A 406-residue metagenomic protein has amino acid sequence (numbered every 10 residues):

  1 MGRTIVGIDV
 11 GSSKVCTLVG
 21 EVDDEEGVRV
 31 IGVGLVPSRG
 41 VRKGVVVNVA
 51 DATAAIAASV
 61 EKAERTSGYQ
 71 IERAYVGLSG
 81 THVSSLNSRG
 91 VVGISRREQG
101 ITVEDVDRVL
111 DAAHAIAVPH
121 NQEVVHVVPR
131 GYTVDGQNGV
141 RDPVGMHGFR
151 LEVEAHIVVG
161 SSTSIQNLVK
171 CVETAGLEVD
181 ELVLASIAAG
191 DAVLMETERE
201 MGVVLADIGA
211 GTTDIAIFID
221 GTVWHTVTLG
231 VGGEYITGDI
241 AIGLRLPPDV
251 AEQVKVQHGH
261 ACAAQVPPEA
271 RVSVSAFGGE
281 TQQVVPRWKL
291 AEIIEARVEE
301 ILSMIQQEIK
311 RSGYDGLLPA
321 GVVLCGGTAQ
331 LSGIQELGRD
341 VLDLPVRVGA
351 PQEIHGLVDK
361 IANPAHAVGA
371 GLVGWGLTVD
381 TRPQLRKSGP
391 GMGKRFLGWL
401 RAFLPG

Functional and structural regions predicted by a protein language model:
M1-S12, L18-L205, T222-V223, G233 (+7 more regions): Nucleotide/phosphate-binding catalytic cleft detector across ATP-hydrolyzing and phosphate-transferring enzymes
V15-G20, T213-I217: Short beta-strand scaffold segments in enzyme catalytic cores
L78-V83, A210, G326-G327: Core structural elements
M201-G202, I208-I215, I236: Extended, hydrophobic alpha-helical segments in both membrane/secreted and soluble proteins
I305, L324, L372: Hydrophobic, well-ordered secondary-structure elements that form the walls of internal hydrophobic environments
A320, L324-G326, I334: Helical hairpin unit composed of two closely spaced alpha helices linked by a short loop
